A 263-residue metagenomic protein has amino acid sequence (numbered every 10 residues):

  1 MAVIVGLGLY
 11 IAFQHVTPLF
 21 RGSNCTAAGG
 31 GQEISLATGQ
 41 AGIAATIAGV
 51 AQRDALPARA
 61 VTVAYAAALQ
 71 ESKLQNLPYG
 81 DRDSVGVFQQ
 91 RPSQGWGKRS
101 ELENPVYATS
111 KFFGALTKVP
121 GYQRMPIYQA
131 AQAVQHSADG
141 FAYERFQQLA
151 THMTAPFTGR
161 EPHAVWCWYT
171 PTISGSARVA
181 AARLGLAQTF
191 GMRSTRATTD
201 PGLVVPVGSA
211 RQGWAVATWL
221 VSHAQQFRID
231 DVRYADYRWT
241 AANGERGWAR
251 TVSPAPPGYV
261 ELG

Functional and structural regions predicted by a protein language model:
M1-G49, P162-H163: N-terminal export signals and maturation junctions of secreted/periplasmic proteins
N24-S35, G39, K73-P126, A133-A138: Peptidoglycan-targeting cell-wall enzymes and recognition modules
I34-G42, D54-A58, R99-Y107, R124-Y128 (+3 more regions): Soluble non-cytosolic domains of exported or imported proteins
G42, R59-T62, R82-V85, Q129 (+1 more regions): Extracytoplasmic
A45-A48, T109-G114, T151, W214-A217 (+1 more regions): Predominant activation on well-ordered alpha-helical scaffold segments within soluble catalytic domains
A48, A58-K73, Q132-Q135: Short, functionally critical alpha-helical segments immediately adjacent to catalytic or ligand/cofactor-binding
T109-R178, A197-V204, A224, D231-A242 (+1 more regions): Catalytic and binding regions of secreted/periplasmic enzymes and modules that target cell-wall glycans
T172-Q226: Long, repeat-rich segments with strong aromatic
